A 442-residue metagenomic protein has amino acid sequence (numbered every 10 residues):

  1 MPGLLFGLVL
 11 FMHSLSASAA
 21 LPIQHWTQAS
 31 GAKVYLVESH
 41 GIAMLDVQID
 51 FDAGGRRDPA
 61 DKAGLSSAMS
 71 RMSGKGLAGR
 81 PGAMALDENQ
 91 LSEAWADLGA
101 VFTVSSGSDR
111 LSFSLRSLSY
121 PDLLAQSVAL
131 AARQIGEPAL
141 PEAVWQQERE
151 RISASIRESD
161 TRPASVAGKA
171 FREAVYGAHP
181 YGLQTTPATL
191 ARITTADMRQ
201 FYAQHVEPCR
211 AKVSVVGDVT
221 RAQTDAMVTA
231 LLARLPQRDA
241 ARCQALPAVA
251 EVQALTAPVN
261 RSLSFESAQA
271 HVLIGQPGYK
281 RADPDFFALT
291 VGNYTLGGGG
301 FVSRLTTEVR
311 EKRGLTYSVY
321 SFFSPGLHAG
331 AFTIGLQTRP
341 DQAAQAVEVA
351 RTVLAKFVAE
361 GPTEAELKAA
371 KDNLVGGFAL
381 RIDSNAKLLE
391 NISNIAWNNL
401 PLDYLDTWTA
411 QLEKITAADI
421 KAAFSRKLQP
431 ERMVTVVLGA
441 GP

Functional and structural regions predicted by a protein language model:
M12-S16: N-terminal signal peptide c-region/cleavage motif recognized by signal peptidases
I23, Q48-L115, Q184, G300-L315: M16/MPP (pitrilysin/insulinase) zinc-metallopeptidase core fold and M16-derived inactive scaffolds
G31, I49, S66-M69, W95 (+15 more regions): Buried hydrophobic packing residues in well-ordered domains
G55, V101, L273-P277, G297-T338: A structural supersecondary motif
G76-A85, R116-R149, G299, Y320 (+1 more regions): M16/insulysin-pitrilysin zinc metalloprotease superfamily fold
Q90-F201, A369-A386, E390: Acidic/histidine-enriched segments that form metal/cofactor-coordinating and catalytic pocket/exosite environments
A178-G182, R210-A282, V437-P442: An aromatic/glycine/proline-enriched structural segment found at the starts of mature extracellular/organellar domains
K212-G217, Q253, K368-P442: C-terminal regions of mature proteins
